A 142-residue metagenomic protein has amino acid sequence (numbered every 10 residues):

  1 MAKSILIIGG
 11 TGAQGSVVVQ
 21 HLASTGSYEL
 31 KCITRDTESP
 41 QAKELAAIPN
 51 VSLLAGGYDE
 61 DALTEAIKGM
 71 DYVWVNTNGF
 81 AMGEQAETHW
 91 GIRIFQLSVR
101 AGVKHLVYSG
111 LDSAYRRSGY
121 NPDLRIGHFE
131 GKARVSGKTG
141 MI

Functional and structural regions predicted by a protein language model:
A2-C32: N-terminal Rossmann NAD(P)H-binding glycine-rich loop of SDR-like oxidoreductase domains
I8, I33, N76, Y108-L111: SDR active-site strand-loop-helix element
A23, A46, V99-G102: Non-catalytic positions within long, well-ordered alpha-helices that form the structural scaffold/packing of enzyme
T37, A42-D71: Conserved Rossmann-fold cofactor-binding substructure of NAD(P)-dependent oxidoreductases
N78-I142: Glycine-/Pro-rich loop/turn segments that contact NAD(P) or position catalytic residues in Rossmann-like domains
